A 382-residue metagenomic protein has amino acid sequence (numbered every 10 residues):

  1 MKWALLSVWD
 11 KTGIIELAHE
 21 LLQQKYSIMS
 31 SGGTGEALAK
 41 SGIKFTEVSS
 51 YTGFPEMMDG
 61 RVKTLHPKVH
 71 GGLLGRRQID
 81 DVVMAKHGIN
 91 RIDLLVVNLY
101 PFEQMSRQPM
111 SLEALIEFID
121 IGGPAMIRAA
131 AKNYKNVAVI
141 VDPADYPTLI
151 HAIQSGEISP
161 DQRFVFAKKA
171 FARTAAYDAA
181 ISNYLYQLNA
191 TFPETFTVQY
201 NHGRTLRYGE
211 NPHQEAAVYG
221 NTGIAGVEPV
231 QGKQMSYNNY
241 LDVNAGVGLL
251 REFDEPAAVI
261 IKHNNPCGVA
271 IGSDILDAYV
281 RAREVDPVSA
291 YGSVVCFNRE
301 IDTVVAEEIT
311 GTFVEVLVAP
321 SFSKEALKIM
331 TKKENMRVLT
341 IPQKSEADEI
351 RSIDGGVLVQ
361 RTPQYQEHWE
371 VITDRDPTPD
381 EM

Functional and structural regions predicted by a protein language model:
M1-Y51: N-terminal glycine-/serine-/threonine-rich phosphate-binding loop
K2-A4, I15, I89-A217, G223 (+5 more regions): Internal alpha/beta core interface subdomains
W3-L5, G71, D178-A179, Q187-M382: ATP-dependent carboxylate/acyl-activation modules
L21-I28, K135-V137, Y291-V294, T312-L317: Short active-site oxyanion
K25-M29, I43-P55, L95, A138-V139 (+2 more regions): Short hydrophobic/aromatic-enriched beta-strand-loop microsegments
G33-F102, S106: Glycine-rich nucleotide/cofactor/substrate-binding loop typically near the N-terminus or early in the first domain
A39-S41, P55-V62, T148-I153, A326-M330 (+1 more regions): Short, charged, surface-exposed secondary-structure boundary motifs
